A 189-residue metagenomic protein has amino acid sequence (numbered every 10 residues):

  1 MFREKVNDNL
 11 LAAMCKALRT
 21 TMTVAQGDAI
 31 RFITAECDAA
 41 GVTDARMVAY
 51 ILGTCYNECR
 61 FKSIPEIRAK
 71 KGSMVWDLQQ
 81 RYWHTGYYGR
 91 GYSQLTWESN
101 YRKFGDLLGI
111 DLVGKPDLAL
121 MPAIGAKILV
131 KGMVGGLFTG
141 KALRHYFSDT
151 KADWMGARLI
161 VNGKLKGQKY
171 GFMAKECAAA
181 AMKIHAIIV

Functional and structural regions predicted by a protein language model:
F2-F32, C37, A49-M133: Peptidoglycan-targeting cell-wall enzymes and recognition modules
D8, D44-G53, K151-R158: Alpha-helical scaffolds flanking conserved acidic
A25, A29, T43, M121 (+2 more regions): Short, contiguous, pocket-lining structural segments that sit at or immediately flank catalytic/ligand-binding sites
D38-T43, G114-L120, L143-D153: Short, mixed-charge amphipathic alpha-helical segments
A40-V42, N57-R68, F138-G140, K164-G171: Secretory-pathway/luminal and periplasmic proteins that interact with or process carbohydrate-rich
C55-C59, A142-Q168: Acidic helix/loop microenvironments that form the catalytic cleft of cell-wall polysaccharide enzymes
A126-D149: GST-like fold's C-terminal all-alpha helical module
N162-K164, Q168-V189: Low-complexity, Gly/Ser/Thr/Pro-rich intrinsically disordered linker/tail segments
